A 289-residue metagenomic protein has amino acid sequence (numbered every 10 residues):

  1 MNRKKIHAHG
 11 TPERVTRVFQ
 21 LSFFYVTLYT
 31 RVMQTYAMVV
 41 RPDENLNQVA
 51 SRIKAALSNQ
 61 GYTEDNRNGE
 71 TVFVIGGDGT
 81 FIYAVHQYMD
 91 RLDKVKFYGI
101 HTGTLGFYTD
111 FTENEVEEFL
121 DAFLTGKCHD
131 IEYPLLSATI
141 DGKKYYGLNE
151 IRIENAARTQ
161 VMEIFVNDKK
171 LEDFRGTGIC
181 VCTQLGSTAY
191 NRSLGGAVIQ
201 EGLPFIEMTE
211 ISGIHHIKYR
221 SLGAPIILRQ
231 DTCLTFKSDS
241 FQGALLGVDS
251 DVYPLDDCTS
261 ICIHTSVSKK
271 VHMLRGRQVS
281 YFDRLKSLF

Functional and structural regions predicted by a protein language model:
M1-V32: N-terminal amphipathic/basic-hydrophobic helices that include classical n-h-c signal peptides and signal-anchor
Q20-I75, T80-D93, T112-D130, T139-K144: ATP/NTP phosphate-donor binding region
G77-T80, G103, L185-T188: Short glycine-rich anion-binding loops that position phosphate/pyrophosphate groups of nucleotides and phosphorylated
Y83-V85, Y108-D110, N191-S193: Short glycine-/acidic-enriched loop or helix-start segments at secondary-structure transitions that form or flank
D93-T109: Short, acidic/small-residue loops that bind anionic groups at enzyme active sites
T104-G178: Catalytic core of DAGKc-family lipid kinases
Y145, I153-A156, V161, V166-L171 (+1 more regions): ATP/nucleoside-binding phosphotransfer catalytic cores, i.e., glycine-rich phosphate-binding loops
E172, G176-K218: Gly/Ser/Thr-rich active-site loops/lids in small-molecule metabolic enzymes that frequently grip phosphoryl groups
